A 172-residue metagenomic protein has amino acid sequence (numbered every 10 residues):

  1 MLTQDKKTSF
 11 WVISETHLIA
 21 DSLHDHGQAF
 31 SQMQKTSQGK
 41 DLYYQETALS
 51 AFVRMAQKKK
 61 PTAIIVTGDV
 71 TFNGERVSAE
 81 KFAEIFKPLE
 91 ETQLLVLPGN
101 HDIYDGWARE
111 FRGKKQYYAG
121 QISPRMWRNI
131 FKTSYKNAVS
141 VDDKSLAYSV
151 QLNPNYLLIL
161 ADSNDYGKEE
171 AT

Functional and structural regions predicted by a protein language model:
M1-A79: N-terminal active-site segment of His-dependent metallophosphoesterases
L2, R76, E80-T172: Extended active-site neighborhood of metal-dependent phosphoesterases/phosphodiesterases
